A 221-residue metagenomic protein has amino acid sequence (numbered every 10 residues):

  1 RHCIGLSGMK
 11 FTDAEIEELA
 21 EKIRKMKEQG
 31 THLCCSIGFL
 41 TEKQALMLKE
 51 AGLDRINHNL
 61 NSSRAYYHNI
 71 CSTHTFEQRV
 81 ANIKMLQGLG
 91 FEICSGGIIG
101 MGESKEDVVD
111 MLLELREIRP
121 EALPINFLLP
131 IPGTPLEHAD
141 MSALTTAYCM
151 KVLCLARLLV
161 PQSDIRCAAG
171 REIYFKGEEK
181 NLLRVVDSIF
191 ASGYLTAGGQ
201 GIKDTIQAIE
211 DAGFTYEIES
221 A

Functional and structural regions predicted by a protein language model:
R1-N82, E92-S95, E121-I125: Core AdoMet radical
G8-D13, T73, I99-S104, I131 (+2 more regions): Short, small-residue-enriched loops and turns at beta-alpha junctions that line or gate enzyme active sites
D13-A14, A45-L46, Y67-H68, S104-E106 (+2 more regions): Short Asp/Glu-rich motifs
A14, E18, C71-Q78, E103-D110 (+1 more regions): Alpha-helix N-cap and loop-to-helix initiation/capping positions
E17-E28, K43-E50, Q78-G88, D110-E117 (+3 more regions): Alpha-helical scaffolding segments of alpha/beta enzyme cores, especially the outer helices of TIM-barrel or partial
L40-E50, M101-R116, E172-V185: Catalytic cores of alpha/beta
F91-G100, V108, L129-M141: Short, flexible active-site loops
R116-A221: Auxiliary Fe-S-binding modules of radical SAM enzymes
